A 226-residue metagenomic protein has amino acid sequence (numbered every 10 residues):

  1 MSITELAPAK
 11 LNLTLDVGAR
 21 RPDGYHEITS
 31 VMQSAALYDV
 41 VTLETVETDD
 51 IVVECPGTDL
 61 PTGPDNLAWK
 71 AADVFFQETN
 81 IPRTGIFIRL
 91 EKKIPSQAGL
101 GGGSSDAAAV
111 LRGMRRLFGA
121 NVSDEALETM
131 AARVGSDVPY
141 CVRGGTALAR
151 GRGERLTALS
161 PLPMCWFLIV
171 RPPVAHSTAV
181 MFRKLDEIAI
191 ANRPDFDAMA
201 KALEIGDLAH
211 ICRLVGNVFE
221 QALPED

Functional and structural regions predicted by a protein language model:
M1-A98, R116-E125, L162, R171-V174: ATP-binding N-lobe of GHMP and related small-molecule kinases
E47-C55, D59-P61, V110, D207-N217: Short, basic/glycine-rich phosphate-binding loops at helix/coil junctions that contact nucleotide phosphates
L67-A71, M130, L214, V218: Amphipathic alpha-helical interaction/coupling elements
V74, E78, D137, V218: Solvent-exposed, charged/polar functional surfaces in cytosolic regulatory/catalytic domains
I81-G153: Gly/Ser-rich oxyanion-binding loop with an adjacent helix/lid that shapes the negatively charged ligand pocket
R143, L148-D226: Conserved, helical-rich catalytic subdomain that frames metal- and/or nucleotide-binding sites in enzyme alpha/beta
